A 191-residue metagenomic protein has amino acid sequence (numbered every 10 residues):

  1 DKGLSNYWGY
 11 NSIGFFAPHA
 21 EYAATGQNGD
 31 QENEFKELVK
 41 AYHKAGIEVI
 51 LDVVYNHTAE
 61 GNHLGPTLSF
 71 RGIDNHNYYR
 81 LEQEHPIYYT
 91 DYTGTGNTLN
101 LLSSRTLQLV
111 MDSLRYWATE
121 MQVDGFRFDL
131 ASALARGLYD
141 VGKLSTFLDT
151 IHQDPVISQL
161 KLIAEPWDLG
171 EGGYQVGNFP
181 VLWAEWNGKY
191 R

Functional and structural regions predicted by a protein language model:
D1-Q122, L130-Q153: Substrate-binding/active-site clefts of carbohydrate-active enzymes
Y10, L130-R191: Active-site-proximal helices and loops of the catalytic beta/alpha 8
I50, R127, I163: Generic enzyme active-site microenvironment
